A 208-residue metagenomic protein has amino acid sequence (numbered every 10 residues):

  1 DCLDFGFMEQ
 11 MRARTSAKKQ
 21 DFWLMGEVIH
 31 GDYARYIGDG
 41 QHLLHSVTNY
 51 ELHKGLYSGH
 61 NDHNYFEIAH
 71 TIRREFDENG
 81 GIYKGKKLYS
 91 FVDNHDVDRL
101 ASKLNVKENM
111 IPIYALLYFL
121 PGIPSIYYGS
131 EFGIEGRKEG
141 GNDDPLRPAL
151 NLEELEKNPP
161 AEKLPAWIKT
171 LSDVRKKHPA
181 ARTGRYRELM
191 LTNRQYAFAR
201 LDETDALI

Functional and structural regions predicted by a protein language model:
D1-Y83, K107, L116, G133-T170 (+3 more regions): Active-site-proximal helices and loops of the catalytic beta/alpha 8
D21-M25, K87-S90, P124-S125: Structural preference for beta-strand elements that scaffold enzyme active sites
M25-G26, P124-G129, P179-R185: Acidic/polar loop patches that form or flank catalytic/metal-binding clefts of enzymes that bind anionic ligands
I82-N105: Active-site clefts of carbohydrate-active enzymes
H95, L117, G129, L171 (+1 more regions): Hydrophobic, well-ordered secondary-structure elements that form the walls of internal hydrophobic environments
M110-P112: Conserved interdomain hinge at the start of the Helicase C-terminal
Y114-L117, P121-E135: Substrate-binding cleft of secreted/luminal carbohydrate-active enzymes
D173, L189-I208: Carbohydrate-binding surface patches
